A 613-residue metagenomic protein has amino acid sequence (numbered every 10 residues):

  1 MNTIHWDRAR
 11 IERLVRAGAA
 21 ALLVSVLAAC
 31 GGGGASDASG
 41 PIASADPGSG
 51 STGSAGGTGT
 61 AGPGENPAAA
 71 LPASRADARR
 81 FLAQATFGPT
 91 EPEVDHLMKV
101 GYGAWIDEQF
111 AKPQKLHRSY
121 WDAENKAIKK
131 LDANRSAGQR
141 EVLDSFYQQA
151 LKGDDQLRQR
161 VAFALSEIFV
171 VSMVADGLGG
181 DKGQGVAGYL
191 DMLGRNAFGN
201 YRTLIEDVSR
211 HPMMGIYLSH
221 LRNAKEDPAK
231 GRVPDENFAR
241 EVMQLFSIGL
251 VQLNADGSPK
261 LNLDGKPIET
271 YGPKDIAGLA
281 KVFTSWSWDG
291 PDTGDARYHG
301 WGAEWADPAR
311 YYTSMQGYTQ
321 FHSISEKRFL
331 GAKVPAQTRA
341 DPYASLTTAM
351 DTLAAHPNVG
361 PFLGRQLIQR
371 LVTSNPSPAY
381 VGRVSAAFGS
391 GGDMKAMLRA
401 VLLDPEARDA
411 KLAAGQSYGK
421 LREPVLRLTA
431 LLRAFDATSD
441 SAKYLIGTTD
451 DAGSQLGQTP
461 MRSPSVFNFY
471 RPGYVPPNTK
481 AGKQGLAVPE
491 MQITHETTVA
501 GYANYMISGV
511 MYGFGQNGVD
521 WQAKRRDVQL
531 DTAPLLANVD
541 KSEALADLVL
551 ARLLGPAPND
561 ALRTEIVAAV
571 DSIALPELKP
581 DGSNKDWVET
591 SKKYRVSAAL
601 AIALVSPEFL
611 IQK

Functional and structural regions predicted by a protein language model:
M1-R13: N-terminal secretory signal peptides that target proteins for export/translocation
R10-C30: Gram-negative bacterial Sec-dependent N-terminal signal peptides
V24-P67: Bacterial Sec-dependent N-terminal signal peptides
G62-L116: N-terminal mature-domain "stem" immediately C-terminal to a signal peptide or N-terminal signal-anchor/transmembrane
R79-T86, L131, F169, H356-S390 (+1 more regions): Flexible, low-complexity segments enriched for small/polar residues
E93-H117, A187-A197, V384-S390, L550 (+2 more regions): Amphipathic alpha-helical segments that form the core helices of the histone-fold
M98, F110, W121-I128, Q139-Y147 (+1 more regions): Active-site substrate-binding loop specific to GH73 endo-beta-N-acetylglucosaminidase modules in bacterial autolysins
E141-V142, K152-R160: Amphipathic interfacial helices
